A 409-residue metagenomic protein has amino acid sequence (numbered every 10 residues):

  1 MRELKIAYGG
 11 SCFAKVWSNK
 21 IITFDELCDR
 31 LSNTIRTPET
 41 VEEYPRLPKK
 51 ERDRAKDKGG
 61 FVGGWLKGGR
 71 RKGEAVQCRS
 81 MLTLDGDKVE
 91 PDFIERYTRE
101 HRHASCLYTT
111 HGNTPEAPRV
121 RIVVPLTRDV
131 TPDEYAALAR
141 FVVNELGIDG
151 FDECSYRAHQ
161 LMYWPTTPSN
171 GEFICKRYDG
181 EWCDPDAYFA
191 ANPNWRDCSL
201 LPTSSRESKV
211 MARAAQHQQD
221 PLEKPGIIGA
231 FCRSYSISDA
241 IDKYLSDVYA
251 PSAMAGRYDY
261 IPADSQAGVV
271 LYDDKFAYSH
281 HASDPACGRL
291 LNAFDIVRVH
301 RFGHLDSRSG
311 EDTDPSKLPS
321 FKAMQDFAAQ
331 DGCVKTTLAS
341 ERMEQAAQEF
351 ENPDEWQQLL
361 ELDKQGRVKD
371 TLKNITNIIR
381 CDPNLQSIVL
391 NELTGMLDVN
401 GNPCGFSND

Functional and structural regions predicted by a protein language model:
M1-E39, R70-R71, D220-F294, D306-D409: N-terminal nucleic-acid engagement/recognition segments and initiation subdomains in replication, restriction
M1-P118, P125-F141, R213-Q218, I228-C232: Signature for HUH/AEP ssDNA processing cores
S11, P115, R128-V130, D152-Y178: Short, conserved secondary-structure transition motifs
R79-T83, A104, R119-R121, A158-L161 (+2 more regions): Extracellular structured ligand-interaction cores
V89, S169, D284-P285: Short, glycine-/Ser/Thr-/acidic-enriched flexible segments
P91, R119-D133, R140, C287 (+1 more regions): Thiolate-centered catalytic microenvironments shared by cysteine-dependent enzyme domains
F93-E100, P125-G150, E172-A190, C287 (+1 more regions): Helical (often loop-to-helix) elements that flank the catalytic cores of nucleotide-handling enzymes
K176-C232: Long, charge-rich alpha-helical interaction segments
